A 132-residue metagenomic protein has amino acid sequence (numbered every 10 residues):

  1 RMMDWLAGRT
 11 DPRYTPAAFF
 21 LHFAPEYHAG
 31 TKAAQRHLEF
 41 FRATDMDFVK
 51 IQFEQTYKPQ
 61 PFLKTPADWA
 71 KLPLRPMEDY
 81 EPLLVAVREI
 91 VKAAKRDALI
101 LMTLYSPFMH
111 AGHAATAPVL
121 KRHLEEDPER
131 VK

Functional and structural regions predicted by a protein language model:
R1-K64: N-terminal basic, low-complexity leaders that serve as flexible interaction/assembly modules and, when applicable, as
Q60-K132: Active-site-proximal, glycine-rich beta->alpha crossover segments in alpha/beta enzymes that shape flexible
